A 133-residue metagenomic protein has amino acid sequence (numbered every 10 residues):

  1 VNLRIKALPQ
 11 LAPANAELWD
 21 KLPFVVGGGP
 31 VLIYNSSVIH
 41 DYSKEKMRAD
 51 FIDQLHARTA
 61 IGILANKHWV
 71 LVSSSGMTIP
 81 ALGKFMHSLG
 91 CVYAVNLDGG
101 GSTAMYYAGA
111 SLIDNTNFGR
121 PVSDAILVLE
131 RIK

Functional and structural regions predicted by a protein language model:
V1-K133: Gly/Ser/Thr/Pro-rich low-complexity, intrinsically disordered segments
